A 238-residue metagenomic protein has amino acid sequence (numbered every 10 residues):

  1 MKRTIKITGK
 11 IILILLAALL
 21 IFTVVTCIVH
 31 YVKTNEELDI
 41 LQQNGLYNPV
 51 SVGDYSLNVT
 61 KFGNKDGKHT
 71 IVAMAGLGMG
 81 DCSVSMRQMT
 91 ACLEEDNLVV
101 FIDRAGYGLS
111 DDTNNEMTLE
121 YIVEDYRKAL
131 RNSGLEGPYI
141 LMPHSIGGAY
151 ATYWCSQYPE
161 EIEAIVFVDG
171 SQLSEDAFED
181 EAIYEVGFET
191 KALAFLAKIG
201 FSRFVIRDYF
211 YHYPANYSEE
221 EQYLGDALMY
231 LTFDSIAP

Functional and structural regions predicted by a protein language model:
K2-I71, E95-N97: Alpha/beta-hydrolase fold catalytic core
N58-L109: Conserved HGGG/HGGXW glycine-rich cap/lid loop of the alpha/beta-hydrolase fold
S83-S85, S110-E116, A177-F178: Conserved catalytic-core motifs of eukaryotic protein kinase domains, centered on the activation segment
R104-I140: Active-site loop/oxyanion-hole signature of alpha/beta-hydrolase fold enzymes
G137-D180: Conserved hydrolase catalytic core segment
E181-P238: Alpha/beta-hydrolase
